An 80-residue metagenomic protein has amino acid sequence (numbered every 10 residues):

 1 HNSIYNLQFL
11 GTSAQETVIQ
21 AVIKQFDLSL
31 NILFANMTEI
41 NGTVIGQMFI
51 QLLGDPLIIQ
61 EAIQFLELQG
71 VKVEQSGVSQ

Functional and structural regions predicted by a protein language model:
H1-Q80: Non-catalytic connector elements of ABC transporters
